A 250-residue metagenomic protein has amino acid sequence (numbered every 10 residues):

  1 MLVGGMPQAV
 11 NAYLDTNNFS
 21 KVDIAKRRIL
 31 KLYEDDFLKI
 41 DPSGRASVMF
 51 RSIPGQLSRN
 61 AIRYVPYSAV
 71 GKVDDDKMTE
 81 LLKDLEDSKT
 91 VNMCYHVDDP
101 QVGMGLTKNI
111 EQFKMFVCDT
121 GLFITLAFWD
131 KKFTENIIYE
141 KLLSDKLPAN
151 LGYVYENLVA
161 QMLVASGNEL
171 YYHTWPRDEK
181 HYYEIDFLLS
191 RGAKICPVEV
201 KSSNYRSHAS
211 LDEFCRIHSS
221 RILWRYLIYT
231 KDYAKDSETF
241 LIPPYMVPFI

Functional and structural regions predicted by a protein language model:
M1-G5: Amphipathic alpha-helical segments of the small helical/lid subdomains adjacent to P-loop NTPase cores
M6, V10-E184, L189: Accessory nucleic acid-recognition modules appended to NTPase machines
T125, H208, A234-E238: Switch/connector loops and helix/strand junctions flanking conserved nucleotide-binding motifs in nucleotide-processing
V159, L163, I185-N204, R225: Conserved catalytic cores of phosphodiester-cleaving nucleases, focusing on short active-site segments
S203-E213: Active-site-adjacent loop/helix micro-motif of nuclease/hydrolase catalytic cores
F214-R221: Arginine/glycine-rich "motif VI" loop of SF2 helicases in the C-terminal RecA-like domain
L223-Y229: Short, hydrophobic beta-strand segments that form beta-sheet elements in well-ordered domains
T230-I250: Domain-level recognition of nuclease-like catalytic cores that cleave nucleotide substrates
